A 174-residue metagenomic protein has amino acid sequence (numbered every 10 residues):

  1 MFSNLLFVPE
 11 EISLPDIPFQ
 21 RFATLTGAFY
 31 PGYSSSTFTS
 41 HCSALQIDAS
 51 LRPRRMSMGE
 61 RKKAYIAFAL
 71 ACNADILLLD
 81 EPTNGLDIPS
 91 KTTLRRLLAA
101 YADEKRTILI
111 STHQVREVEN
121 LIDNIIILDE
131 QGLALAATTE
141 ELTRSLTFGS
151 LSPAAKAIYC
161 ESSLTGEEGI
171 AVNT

Functional and structural regions predicted by a protein language model:
S3, F7-A64: ABC-family P-loop ATPase nucleotide-binding domains
L77-E81: Catalytic Walker B motif of ABC-type/P-loop ATPase nucleotide-binding domains
K91-E104: Helical segment within the ABC ATPase nucleotide-binding domain
R106-Q114: Conserved H-loop
V118-N120: A short, surface-exposed alpha-helical micro-motif characterized by mixed small hydrophobic and charged/polar residues
A136-A137: ABC ATPase "signature
